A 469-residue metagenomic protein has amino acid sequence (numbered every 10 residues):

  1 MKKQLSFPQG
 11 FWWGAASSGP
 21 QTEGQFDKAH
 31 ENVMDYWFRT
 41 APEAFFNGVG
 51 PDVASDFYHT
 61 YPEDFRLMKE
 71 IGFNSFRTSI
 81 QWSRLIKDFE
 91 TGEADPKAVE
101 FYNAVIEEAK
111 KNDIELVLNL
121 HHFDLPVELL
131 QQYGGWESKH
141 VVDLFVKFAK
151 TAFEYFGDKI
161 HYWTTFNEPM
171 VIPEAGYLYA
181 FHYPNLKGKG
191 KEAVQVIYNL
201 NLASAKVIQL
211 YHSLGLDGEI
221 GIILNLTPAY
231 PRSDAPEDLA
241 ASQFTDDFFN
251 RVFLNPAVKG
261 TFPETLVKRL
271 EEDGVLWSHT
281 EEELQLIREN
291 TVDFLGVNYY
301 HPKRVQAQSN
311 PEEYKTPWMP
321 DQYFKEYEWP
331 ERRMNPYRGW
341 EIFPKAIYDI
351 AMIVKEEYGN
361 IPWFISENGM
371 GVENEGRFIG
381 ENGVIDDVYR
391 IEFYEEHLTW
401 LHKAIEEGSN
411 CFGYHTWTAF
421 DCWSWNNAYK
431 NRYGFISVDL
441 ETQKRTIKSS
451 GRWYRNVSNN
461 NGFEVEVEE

Functional and structural regions predicted by a protein language model:
K2-F45, F89-E90, V99-E469: Active-site region of glycoside hydrolase catalytic domains
E23-Y102: Active-site-adjacent substrate/metal-binding segments within catalytic domains of carbohydrate-active enzymes
